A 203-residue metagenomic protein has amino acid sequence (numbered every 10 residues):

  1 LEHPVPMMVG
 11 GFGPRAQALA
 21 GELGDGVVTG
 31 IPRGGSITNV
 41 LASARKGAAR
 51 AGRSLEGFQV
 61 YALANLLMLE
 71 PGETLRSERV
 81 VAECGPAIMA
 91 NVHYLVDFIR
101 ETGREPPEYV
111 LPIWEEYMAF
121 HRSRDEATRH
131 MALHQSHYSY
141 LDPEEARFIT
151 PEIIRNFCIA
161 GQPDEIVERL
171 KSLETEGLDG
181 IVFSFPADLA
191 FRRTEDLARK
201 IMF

Functional and structural regions predicted by a protein language model:
M7, A20, A44, R76 (+2 more regions): Conserved, mostly hydrophobic/aromatic
M7-G10, V27-T29, E56-N65, R155 (+1 more regions): Hydrophobic faces of well-ordered beta-strands that scaffold small-molecule active sites in alpha/beta enzyme cores
G13-A18: Short, glycine/polar-rich helix-capping loops at beta-to-alpha or helix-loop-helix junctions that flank or form
E22-L23, E176-L178: Structural motif
I31-G34, Y109-W114, V182-D196: Glycine-rich, proline-tolerant flexible connector loops at the mouths of alpha/beta enzymes
I37-A48, L189-F203: C-terminal helical cap(s) of enzyme catalytic domains, especially alpha/beta-barrels
N39-S172: An alpha-helical appendage that flanks or caps ligand/catalytic pockets
